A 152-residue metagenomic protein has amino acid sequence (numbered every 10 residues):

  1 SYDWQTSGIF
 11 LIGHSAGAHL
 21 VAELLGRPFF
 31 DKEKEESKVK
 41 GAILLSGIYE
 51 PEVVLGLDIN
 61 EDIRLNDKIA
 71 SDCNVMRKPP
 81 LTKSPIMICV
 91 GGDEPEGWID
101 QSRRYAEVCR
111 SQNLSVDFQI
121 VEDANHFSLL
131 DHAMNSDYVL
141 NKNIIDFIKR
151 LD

Functional and structural regions predicted by a protein language model:
S1-L57: Primarily recognizes the serine-hydrolase "nucleophile elbow" in alpha/beta-hydrolase and SGNH/GDSL folds
F10, I43, M87-C89, Q119: Hydrophobic/aromatic beta-strand patches that form the interior of the parallel beta-sheet core in alpha/beta enzyme
L25-R27, G56-N60, Q101-R104, A133-N135: Short, glycine/charged-enriched secondary-structure capping and boundary segments
G47-K78: Mobile cap/lid helix-loop segments that gate and shape the active-site cleft of serine hydrolases
E61-K68, V90-D117: Active-site-adjacent alpha-helix of alpha/beta-hydrolase-fold enzymes
N74-K83, D100: Conserved serine/cysteine hydrolase catalytic core
T82, I88-G91: Short beta-strand/loop motif that positions the catalytic acidic residue of the alpha/beta-hydrolase fold
I99-R103, R110-D152: C-terminal catalytic histidine-bearing segment of alpha/beta-hydrolase fold enzymes
